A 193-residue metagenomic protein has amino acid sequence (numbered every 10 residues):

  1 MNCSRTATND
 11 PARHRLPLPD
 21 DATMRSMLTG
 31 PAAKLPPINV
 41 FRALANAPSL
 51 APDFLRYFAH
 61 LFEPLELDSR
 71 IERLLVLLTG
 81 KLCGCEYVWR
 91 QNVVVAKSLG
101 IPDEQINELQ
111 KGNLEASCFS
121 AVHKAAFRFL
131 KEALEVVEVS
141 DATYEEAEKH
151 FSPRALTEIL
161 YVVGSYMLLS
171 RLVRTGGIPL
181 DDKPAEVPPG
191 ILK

Functional and structural regions predicted by a protein language model:
M1-S69, P189-K193: Secretory/endomembrane lumenal or extracellular ectodomains immediately following the signal peptide
A32, P36-P37, P52-D53, L74-Q91 (+1 more regions): N-terminal hydrophobic signal/anchor transmembrane helix of membrane proteins
I38-N46, G112-C118, F127-E132: A ubiquitous short alpha-helical element
A51-L65, E108-K111, D141-H150: Short amphipathic alpha-helical segments and their helix-coil junctions
L67-D68, G100-E104, S140, S152: Helix N-cap / loop-to-helix initiation motif
E86-E115: Helix-adjacent hinge/juxtasegments
C118-L160: Acidic/histidine-rich alpha-helical segments that form the ligand environment of transition-metal centers
E146, R174-K193: Acidic, carboxylate-rich catalytic segments that either coordinate divalent cations
